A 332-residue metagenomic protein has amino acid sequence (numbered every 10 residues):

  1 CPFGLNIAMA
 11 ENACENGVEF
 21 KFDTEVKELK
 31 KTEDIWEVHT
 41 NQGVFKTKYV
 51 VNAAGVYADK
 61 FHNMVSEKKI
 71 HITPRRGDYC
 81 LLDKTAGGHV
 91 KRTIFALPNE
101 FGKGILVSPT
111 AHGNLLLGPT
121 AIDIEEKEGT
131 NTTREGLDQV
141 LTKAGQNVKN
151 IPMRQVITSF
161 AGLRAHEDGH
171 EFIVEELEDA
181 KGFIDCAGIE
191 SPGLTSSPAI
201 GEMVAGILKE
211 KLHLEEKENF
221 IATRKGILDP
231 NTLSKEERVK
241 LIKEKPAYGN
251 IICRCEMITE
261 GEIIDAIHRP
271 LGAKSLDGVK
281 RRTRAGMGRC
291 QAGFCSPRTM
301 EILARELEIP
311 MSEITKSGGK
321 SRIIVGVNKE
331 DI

Functional and structural regions predicted by a protein language model:
C1-Y49: Helical element adjacent to the flavin cofactor pocket in flavoenzyme catalytic cores
A8, P98, G102, A111-H112 (+4 more regions): C-terminal catalytic lobe of FAD-dependent flavoproteins
N12, N16, K60, M64 (+2 more regions): Active-site catalytic microenvironments for nucleophilic, acid-base chemistry
K21, V51, I184-C186: Hydrophobic/aromatic beta-strand patches that form the interior of the parallel beta-sheet core in alpha/beta enzyme
L29-G118, I122-T132, T142, I151 (+1 more regions): Flavin-dependent oxidoreductases
E128, T259-P270, G293-M311: Iron-sulfur (Fe-S) cluster-binding segments and ferredoxin-like electron-carrier domains, especially [2Fe-2S]
K280-P297, E313-I332: Short Fe-S-cluster ligation motifs
